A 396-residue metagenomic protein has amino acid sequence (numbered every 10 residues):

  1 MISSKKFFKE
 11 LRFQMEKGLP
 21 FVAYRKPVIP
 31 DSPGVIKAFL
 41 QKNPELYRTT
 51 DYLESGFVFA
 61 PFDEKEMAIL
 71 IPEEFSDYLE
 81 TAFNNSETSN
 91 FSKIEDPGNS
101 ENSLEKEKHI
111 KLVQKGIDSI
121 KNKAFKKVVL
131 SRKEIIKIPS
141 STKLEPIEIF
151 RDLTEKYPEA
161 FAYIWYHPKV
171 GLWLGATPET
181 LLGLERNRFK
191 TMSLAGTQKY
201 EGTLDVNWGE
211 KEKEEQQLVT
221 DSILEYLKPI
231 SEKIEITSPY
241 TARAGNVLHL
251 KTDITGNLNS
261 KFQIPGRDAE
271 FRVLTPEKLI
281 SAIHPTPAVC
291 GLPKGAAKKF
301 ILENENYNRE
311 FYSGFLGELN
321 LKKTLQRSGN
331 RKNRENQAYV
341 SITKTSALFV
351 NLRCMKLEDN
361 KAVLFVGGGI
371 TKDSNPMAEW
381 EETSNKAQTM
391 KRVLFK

Functional and structural regions predicted by a protein language model:
M1-P44: Short, Gly/Pro- and small/polar-rich lid/capping loops
F7, P30-P33, K65-E66, I136-I138 (+7 more regions): Flexible loop/turn segments at secondary-structure boundaries
E16-F21, R25-I29, P139-L218, K323-E335 (+1 more regions): An anion-binding catalytic pocket shared by soluble metabolic enzymes
V28, G34-S140, L144-E145, R186 (+3 more regions): Non-catalytic accessory segments adjacent to catalytic cores
V58, K123, L182, D221 (+3 more regions): A residue-level signal for conserved active-site and pocket-lining positions in enzyme catalytic cores
E80-E107, V113-Q114, K133-K137, M192-E303 (+4 more regions): Contiguous alpha-helical scaffold segments within structured protein domains that host functional hotspots
I110, D118-K126, E155-P158, Y166-V170 (+7 more regions): Secondary-structure boundary elements
L274-K396: Conserved hydrophobic core element of enzyme catalytic domains
